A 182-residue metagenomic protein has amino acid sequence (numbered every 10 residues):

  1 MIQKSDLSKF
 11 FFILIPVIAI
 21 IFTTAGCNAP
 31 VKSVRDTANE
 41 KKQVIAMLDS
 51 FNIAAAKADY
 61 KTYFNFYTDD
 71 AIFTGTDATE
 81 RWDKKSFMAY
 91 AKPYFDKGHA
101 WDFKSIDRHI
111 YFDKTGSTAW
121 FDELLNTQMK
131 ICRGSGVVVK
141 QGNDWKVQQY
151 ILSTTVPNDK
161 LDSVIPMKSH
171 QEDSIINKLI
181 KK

Functional and structural regions predicted by a protein language model:
I2-L14: Bacterial N-terminal signal peptides that target proteins for export
T23-G26: C-terminal motif of bacterial Sec signal peptides marking the signal peptidase cleavage site
N28-E40: Bacterial Sec signal peptide processing site at the extreme N-terminus
K57-D70, T74: Short, well-ordered alpha-helical segments enriched in acidic and aromatic residues
I72-W82, Y94-A100: A short gly/proline-enriched turn/hairpin at secondary-structure junctions
M88-I131, K182: Surface-exposed, charged secondary-structure patches
S135-D144, S169-H170: Short beta-strand segments and strand-loop junctions that repeat across beta-rich extracellular domains
Q149-K182: Low-complexity, intrinsically disordered terminal/linker segments enriched in charged and Gly/Pro repeats
